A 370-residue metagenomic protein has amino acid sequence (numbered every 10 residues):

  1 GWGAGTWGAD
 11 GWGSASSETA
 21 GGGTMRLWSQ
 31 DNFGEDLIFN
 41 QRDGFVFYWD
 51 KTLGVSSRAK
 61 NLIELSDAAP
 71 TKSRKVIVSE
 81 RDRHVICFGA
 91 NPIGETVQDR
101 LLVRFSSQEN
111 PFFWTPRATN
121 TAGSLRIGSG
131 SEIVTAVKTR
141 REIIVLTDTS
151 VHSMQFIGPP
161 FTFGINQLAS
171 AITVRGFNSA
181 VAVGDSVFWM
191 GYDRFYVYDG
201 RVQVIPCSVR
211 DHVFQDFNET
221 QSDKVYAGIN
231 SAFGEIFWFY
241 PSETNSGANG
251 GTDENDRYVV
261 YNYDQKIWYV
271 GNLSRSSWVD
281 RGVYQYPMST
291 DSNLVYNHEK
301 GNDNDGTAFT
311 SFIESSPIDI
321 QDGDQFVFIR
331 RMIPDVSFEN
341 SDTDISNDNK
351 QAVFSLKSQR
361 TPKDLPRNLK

Functional and structural regions predicted by a protein language model:
G1-W2, F47-D50, N91-A118, Y258-Y263 (+1 more regions): Short beta-strand segments and strand-loop junctions that repeat across beta-rich extracellular domains
G1-W2, T6-W7, G11-W12, T19-G22 (+3 more regions): Beta-sheet repeat architectures centered on beta-propellers
A9-G23, V55-Y226, K266-V270: Beta-propeller and closely related beta-pinwheel folds
M25-D36, N40, K75-V76, E80-D82: Hydrophobic alpha-helical hairpins/lids featuring a short glycine-rich hinge
G34-A59: Hydrophobic or amphipathic alpha-helical targeting/insertion segments
I38-F39, I143, V187, P287: Hydrophobic beta-strand segments that make up the repeating blades of beta-propeller and related beta-repeat
N40-R42, G89-A90, Y240-S242: Structural motif
